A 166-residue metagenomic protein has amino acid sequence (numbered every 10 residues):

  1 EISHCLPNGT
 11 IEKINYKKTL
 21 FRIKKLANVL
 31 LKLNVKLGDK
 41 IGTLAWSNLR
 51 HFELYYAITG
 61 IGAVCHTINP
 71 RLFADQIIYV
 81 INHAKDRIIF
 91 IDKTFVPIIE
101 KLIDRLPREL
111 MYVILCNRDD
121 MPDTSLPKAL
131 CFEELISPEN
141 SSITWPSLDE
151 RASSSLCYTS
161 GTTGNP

Functional and structural regions predicted by a protein language model:
I2-Y56, F73-I78, C131-E134: Conserved AMP-binding/adenylate-forming core of the ANL superfamily
L6, S47, F95, D119-D120 (+1 more regions): Flexible, active-site-proximal loop/turn residues at the rims of small-molecule/cofactor binding pockets and catalytic
K13-I14, L72, L130, L148 (+2 more regions): A broad, structural micro-motif
K32-L33, G60-S137, L148: Structural core segment of the AMP-binding/adenylate-forming
I41, I58, I89, S153 (+1 more regions): Conserved S/T- and glycine-rich ATP-binding loop of Class I adenylate-forming
A45-S47, D92-K93, A152: Helix N-cap/beta->alpha junction signal
I136-Y158, N165: Conserved pre-ATP/AMP-binding loop-to-beta segment of ANL
